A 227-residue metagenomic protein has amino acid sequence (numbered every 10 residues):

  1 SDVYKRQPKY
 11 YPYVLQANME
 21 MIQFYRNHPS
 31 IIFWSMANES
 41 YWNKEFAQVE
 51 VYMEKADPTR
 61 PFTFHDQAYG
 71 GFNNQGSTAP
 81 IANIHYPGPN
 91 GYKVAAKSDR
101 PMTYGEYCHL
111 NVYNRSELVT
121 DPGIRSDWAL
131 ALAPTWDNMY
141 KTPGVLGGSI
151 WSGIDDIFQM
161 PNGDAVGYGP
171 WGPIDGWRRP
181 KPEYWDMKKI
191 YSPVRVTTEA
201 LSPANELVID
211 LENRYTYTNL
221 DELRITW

Functional and structural regions predicted by a protein language model:
S1-W177, P182: Substrate-binding/catalytic cleft of secreted carbohydrate-active enzymes, primarily glycoside hydrolases
Y4, Y107, Y184, Y191 (+1 more regions): Aromatic side chains
M21, E199-A200, T216: Active-site beta-strand->loop segment that positions catalytic residues and contacts the acyl thioester
S30-F33, G147, R195-E199, N219: Residue-level signal for secondary-structure boundary elements
A96-K97, P143, P203, T218-E222: A structural signal for short secondary-structure junctions
D156-Q159, R195, T218-D221: Short amphipathic alpha-helical segments with coiled-coil-like heptad repeat character
Y168-D210: Non-catalytic, glycine-rich low-complexity segments
E206-W227: Beta-strand-rich binding/interaction modules
